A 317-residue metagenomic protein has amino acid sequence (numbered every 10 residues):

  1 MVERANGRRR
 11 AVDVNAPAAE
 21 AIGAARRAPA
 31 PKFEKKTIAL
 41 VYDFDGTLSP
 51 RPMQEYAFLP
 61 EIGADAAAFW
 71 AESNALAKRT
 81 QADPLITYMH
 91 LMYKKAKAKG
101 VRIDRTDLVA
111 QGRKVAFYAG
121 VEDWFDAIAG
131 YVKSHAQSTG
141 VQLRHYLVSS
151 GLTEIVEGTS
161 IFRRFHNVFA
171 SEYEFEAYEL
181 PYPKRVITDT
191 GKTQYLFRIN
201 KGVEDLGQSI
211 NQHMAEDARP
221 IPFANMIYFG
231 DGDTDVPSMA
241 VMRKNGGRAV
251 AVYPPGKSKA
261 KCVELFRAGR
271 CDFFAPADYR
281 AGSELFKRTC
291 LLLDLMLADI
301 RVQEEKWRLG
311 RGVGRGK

Functional and structural regions predicted by a protein language model:
M1-P17: N-terminal acidic, proline/glycine-rich, low-complexity intrinsically disordered segments
E3-A5, A21, N245: Intrinsically disordered, low-complexity segments enriched in small/polar residues
A5-G7, G63, P222: A composition-driven signal for long, intrinsically disordered, charge-rich low-complexity tracts
G7, T37-A39, N225, F229: Generic secretory/membrane-interface signal
V12-A177, G269-D272: Alpha-helical substrate-recognition element adjacent to the catalytic core
A119-K317: C-terminal cap/substrate-recognition subdomain and adjoining C-terminal extension of metal-dependent phosphatase-like
